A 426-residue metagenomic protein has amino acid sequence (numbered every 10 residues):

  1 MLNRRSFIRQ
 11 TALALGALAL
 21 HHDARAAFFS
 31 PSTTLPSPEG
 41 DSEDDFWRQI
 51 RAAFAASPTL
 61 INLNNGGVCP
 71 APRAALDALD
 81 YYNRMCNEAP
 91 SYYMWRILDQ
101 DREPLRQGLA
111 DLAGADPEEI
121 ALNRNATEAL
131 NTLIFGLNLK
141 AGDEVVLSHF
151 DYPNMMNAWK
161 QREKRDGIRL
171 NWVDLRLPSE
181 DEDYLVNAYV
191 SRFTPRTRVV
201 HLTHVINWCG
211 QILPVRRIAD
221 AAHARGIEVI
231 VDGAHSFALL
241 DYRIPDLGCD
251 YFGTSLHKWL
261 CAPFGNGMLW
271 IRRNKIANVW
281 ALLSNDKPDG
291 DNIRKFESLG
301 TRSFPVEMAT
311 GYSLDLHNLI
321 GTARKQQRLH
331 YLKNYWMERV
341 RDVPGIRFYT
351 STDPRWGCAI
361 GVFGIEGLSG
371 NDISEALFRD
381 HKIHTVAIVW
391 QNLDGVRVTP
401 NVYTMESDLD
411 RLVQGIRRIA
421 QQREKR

Functional and structural regions predicted by a protein language model:
L2, S6-R426: Pyridoxal 5′-phosphate
